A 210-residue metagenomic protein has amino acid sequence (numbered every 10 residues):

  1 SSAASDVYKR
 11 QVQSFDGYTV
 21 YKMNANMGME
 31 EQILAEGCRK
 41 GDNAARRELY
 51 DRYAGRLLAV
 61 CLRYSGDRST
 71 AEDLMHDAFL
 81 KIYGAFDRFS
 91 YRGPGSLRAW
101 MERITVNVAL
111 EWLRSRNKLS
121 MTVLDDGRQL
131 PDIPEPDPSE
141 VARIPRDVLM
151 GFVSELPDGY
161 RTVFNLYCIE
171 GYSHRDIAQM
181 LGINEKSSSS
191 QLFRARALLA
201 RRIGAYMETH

Functional and structural regions predicted by a protein language model:
S1-Y8: Short, small-residue-biased leader/transition segments that mark boundaries at the very start of proteins
V12-G28, G37, N165, Q179-G182 (+1 more regions): C-terminal edge and immediately downstream basic/flexible tail or linker adjoining helix-turn-helix-like DNA-binding
G28, L119-R143: Internal acidic/polar
A35-A59, G151: A short, charge-rich alpha-helical start-of-domain segment used by transcription regulators
R39-K40, R63, F79-P94, S115-R116: Sigma70-family region 2
A59, D73-L80, G95-N107: Structural recognition of an alpha-helix C-terminal capping motif at a helix-to-coil junction
R88, R92, E102-V123, A142: Arg/Lys-rich amphipathic alpha helix in sigma70-family domain 2
L110, Y160, I169, R175-A205: DNA-recognition helix of helix-turn-helix
